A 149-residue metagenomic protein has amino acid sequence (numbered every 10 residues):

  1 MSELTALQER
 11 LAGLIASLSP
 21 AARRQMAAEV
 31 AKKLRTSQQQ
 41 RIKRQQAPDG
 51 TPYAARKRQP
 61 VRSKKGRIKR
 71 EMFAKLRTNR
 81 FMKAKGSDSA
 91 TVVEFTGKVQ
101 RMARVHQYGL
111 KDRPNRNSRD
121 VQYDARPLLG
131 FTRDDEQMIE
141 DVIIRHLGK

Functional and structural regions predicted by a protein language model:
M1-K149: Short, Lys/Arg-rich flexible segments
